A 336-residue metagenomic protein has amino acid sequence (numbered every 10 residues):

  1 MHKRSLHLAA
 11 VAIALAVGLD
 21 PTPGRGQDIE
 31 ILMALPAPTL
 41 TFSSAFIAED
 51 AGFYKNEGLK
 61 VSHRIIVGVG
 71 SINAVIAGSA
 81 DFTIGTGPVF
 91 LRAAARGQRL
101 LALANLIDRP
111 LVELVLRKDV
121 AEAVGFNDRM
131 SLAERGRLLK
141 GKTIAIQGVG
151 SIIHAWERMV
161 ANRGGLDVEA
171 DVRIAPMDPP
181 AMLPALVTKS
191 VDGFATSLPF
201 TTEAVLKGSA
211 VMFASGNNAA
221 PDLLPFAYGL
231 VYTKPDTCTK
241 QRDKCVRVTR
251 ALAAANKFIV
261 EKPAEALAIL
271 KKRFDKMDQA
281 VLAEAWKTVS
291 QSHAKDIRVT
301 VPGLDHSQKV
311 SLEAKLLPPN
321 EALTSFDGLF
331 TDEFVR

Functional and structural regions predicted by a protein language model:
M1-A10: Bacterial N-terminal signal peptides that target proteins for export
A9-D20: Bacterial N-terminal signal peptides
D20-G26: Sec/Tat signal peptide C-region and signal peptidase I cleavage site
Q27-D167, A175-P176, D192-L198, P225: Short, glycine-/small- and polar/acidic-enriched structural segments that line small-molecule recognition paths
N56, A121-N127, N218-L224, S290-T300: Short, solvent-exposed loop/beta-turn-alpha elements that line the ligand-binding surface or hinge of extracytoplasmic
P180-R273: Pocket-lining segment of extracytoplasmic ligand-binding domains
T239-P318: Secondary-structure end/capping motifs
K309-R336: Conserved C-terminal helix/tail region of periplasmic/extracytoplasmic solute-binding proteins
